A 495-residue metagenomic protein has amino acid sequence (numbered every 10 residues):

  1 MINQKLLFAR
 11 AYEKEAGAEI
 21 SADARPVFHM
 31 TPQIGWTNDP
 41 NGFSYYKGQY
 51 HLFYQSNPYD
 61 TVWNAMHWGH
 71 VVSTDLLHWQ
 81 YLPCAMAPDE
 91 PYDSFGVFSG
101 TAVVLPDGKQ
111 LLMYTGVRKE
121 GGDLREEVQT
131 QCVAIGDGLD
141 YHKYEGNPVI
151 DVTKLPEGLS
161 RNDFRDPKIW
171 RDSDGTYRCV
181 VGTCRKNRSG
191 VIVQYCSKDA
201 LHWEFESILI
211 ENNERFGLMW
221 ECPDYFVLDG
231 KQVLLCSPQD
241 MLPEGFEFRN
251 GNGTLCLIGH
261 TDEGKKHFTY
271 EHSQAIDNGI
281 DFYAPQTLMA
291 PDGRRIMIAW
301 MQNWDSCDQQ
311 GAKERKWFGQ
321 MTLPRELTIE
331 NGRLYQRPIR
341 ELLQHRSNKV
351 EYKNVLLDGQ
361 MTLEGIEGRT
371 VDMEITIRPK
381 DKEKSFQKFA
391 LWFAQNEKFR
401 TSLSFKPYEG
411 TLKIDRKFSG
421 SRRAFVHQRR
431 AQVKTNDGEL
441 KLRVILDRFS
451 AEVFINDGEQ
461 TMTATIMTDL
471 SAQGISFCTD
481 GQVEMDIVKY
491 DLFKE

Functional and structural regions predicted by a protein language model:
M1-D166, R171-F216, D229-N278, M301-Y352 (+2 more regions): Beta-rich carbohydrate-recognition and catalytic domains
R10-E15, L255-D281, Q286-E495: Beta-rich accessory regions
